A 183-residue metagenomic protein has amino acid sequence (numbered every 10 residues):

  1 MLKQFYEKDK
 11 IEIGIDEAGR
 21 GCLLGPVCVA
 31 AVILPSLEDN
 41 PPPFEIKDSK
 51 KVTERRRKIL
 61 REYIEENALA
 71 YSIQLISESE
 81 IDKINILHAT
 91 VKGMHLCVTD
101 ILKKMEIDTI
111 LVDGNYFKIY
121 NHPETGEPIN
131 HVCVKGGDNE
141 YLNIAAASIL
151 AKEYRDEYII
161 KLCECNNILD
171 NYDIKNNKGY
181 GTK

Functional and structural regions predicted by a protein language model:
M1-K183: RNase H-like, Mg2+-dependent phosphodiesterase core, and more generally RNA phosphate-backbone-engaging helix-loop
